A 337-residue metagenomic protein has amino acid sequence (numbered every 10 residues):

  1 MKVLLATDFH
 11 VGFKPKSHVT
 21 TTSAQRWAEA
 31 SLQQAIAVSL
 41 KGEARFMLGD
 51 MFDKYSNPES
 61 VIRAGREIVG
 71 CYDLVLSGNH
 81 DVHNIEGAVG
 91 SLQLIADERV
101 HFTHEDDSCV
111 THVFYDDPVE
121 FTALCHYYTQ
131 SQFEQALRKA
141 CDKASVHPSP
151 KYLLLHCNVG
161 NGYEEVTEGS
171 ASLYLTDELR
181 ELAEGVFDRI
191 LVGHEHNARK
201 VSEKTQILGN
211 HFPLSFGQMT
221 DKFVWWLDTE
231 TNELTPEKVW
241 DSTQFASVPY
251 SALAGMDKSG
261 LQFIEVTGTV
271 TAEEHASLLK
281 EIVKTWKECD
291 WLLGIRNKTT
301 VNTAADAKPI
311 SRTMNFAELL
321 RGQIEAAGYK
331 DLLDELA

Functional and structural regions predicted by a protein language model:
M1-A64, A136, K143, S149: N-terminal active-site segment of His-dependent metallophosphoesterases
L5-T7, R45-D50, D73-G87, F102-D107 (+4 more regions): Active-site neighborhood of phospho(di)ester-bond hydrolases with catalytic His/Asp-centered motifs
D8-K14, G42-E59, D73-E86, K151 (+1 more regions): Active-site neighborhood of divalent metal-dependent phosphoester/pyrophosphate hydrolases
P15-S17, G49-I68, V82-R99, E165 (+2 more regions): Metal-dependent catalytic neighborhoods of phosphoester/phosphodiester hydrolases
I68-Y72, A144-H147, R180-V186, D257-K258 (+1 more regions): Short, conserved loop/helix-junction motifs that constitute active-site signature segments in enzyme catalytic cores
D81-R180, H211, E230: Conserved catalytic scaffold of divalent metal-dependent phosphoesterases
E165-E233: Conserved beta-sheet core of the metallophosphoesterase superfamily
D228-A337: Accessory, non-catalytic peripheral segments of nucleic-acid enzymes
